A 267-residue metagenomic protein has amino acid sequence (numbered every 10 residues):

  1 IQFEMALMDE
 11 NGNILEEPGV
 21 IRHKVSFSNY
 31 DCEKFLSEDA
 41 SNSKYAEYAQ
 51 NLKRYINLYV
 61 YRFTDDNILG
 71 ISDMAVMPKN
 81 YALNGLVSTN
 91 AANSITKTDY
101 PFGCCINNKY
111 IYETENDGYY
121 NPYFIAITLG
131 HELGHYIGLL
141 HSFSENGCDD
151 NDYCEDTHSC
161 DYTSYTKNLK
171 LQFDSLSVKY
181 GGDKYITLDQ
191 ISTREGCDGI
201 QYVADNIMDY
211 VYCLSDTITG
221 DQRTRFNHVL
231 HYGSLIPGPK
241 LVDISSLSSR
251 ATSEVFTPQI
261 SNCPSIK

Functional and structural regions predicted by a protein language model:
I1-G19: Acidic helix-start/capping segments at beta-turn-to-alpha-helix junctions
I1-L7, V25-E132, Y136-I266: Extracellular (secreted or membrane-anchored) zinc-dependent metallopeptidases, primarily metzincins but also closely
